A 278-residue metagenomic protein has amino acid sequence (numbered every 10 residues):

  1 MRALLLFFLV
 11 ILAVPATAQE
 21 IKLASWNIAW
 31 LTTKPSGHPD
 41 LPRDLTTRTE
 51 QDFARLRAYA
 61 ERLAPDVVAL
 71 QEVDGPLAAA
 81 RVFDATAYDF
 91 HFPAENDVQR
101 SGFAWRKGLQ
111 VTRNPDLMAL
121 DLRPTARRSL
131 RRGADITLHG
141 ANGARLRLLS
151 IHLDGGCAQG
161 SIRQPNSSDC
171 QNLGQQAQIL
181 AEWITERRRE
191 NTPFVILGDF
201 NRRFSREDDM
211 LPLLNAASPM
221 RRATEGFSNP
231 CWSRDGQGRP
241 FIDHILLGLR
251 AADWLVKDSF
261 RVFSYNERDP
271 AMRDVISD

Functional and structural regions predicted by a protein language model:
A3-A13: Bacterial N-terminal signal peptides
P15-A85, D89, E95-Q99, A177-Q178 (+1 more regions): N-terminal, active-site-proximal structural segment of metallo-dependent hydrolase catalytic domains
E20-T33, R113-D116, R145-G155, I162: Active-site-proximal beta-strand elements of phosphoester/diester hydrolases
L23-I28, L56-A79, A104, I136 (+3 more regions): Active-site beta-strand/loop signature of hydrolases that rely on acidic residues for catalysis
G37, A141-Q176: Metal-dependent phosphoester/phosphodiester hydrolase catalytic core
D40-T49, Y59, A64-L70, L122-P124 (+4 more regions): Second-shell loop/turn segments in exported
V67, Q71-D154: Structured beta-strand-rich core segments of catalytic domains in phosphoester-bond hydrolases
E182-F194, N201-D278: Metal-dependent phosphoester-hydrolase catalytic domains
